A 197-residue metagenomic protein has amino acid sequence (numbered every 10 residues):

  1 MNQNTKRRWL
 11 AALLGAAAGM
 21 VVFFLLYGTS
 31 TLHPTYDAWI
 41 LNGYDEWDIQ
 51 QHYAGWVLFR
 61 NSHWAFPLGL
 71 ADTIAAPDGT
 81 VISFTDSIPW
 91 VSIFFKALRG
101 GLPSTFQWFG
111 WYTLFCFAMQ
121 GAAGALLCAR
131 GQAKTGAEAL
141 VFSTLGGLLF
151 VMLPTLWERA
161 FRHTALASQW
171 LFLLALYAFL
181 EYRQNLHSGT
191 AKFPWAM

Functional and structural regions predicted by a protein language model:
M1-D37: Start-transfer (signal-anchor) and selected internal transmembrane alpha helices of multi-pass inner/ER membrane
N4, R8, A17-G19, L68 (+3 more regions): Hydrophobic alpha-helical segments and their boundary regions
R7, A11, G100-Y112, E138-G146: Membrane-interface starts of transmembrane alpha-helices
A16, Q51-A54, P89, A123 (+2 more regions): Generic structural microfeature
V22-Q120, L153-W157, H163-S168: Membrane-interface coil-to-helix junctions
G28, L32-H33, L41-D45, F66 (+3 more regions): Intrinsically disordered, low-complexity coil segments
L114-G131, E138-M197: Membrane-embedded helix bundles of polyisoprenyl
